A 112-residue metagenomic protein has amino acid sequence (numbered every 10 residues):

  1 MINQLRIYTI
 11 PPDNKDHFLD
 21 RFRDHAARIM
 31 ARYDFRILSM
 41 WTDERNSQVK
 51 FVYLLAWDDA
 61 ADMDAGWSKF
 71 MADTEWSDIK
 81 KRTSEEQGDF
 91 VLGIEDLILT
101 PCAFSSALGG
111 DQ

Functional and structural regions predicted by a protein language model:
M1-T9, R45, A61, K69-T74 (+1 more regions): Intrinsic disorder/low-complexity detector
N3-T9, L19, T42, S47-D64: Accessory recognition modules or surfaces
D16-F18, R45-Q48, A65, D78 (+1 more regions): Residues in flexible loops and secondary-structure boundaries
H17-L38, D58-L97: An amphipathic, aromatic/His-enriched active-site/gating alpha helix that lines ligand/cofactor pockets
R23-H25, Q48, Y53, A72-D73 (+1 more regions): Hydrophobic alpha-helical segments
